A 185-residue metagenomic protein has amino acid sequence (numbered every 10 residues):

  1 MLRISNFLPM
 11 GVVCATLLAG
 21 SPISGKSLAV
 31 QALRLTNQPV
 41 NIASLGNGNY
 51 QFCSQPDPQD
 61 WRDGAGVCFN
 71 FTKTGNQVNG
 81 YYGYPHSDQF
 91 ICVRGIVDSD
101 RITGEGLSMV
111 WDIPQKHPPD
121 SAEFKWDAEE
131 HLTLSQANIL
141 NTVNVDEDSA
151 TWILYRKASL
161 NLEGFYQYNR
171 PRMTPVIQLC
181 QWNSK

Functional and structural regions predicted by a protein language model:
M1-V12: Bacterial N-terminal signal peptides that target proteins for export
M10-S21: Bacterial N-terminal signal peptides
P22-A32: Signal peptide processing junction and immediate N-terminal pro/mature segment of secreted/exported proteins
Q31-G64: Tryptophan-anchored aromatic micro-motifs
S44-F52, G75-Y81, I102: Short, hydrophobic/aromatic-rich segments at coil-to-beta transitions
F52-S54, V67-F69, V93, L179-Q181: Sequence contexts marking disulfide-bonded cysteines in secreted/extracellular proteins
D60-R94: N-terminal glycine/threonine-rich, aromatic-flanked beta-hairpin/loop signature
R101-K185: Beta-sheet ligand-binding and adhesion/scaffold domains
